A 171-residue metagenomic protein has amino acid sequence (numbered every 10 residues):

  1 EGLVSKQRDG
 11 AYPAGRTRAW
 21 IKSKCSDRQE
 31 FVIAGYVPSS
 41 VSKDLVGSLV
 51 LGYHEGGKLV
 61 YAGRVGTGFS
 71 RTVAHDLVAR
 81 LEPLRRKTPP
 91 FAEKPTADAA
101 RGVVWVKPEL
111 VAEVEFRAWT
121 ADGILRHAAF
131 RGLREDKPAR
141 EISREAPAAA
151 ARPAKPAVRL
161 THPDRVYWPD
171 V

Functional and structural regions predicted by a protein language model:
E1-V171: Catalytic cores of nucleic-acid ligases and guanylyltransferases
